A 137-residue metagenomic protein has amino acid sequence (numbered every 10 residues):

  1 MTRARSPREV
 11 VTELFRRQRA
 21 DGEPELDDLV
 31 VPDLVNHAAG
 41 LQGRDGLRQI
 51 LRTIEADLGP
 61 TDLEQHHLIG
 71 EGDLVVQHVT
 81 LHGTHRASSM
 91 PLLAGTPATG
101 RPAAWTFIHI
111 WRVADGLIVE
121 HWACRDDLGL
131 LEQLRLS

Functional and structural regions predicted by a protein language model:
M1-S137: C-terminal and inter-domain tail/linker signature
